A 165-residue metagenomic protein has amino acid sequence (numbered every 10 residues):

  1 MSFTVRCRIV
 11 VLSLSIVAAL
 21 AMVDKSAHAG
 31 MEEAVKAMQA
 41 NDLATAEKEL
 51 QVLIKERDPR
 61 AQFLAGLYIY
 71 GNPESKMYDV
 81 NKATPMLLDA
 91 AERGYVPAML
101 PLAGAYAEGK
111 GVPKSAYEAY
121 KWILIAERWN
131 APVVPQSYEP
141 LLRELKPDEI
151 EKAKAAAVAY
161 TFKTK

Functional and structural regions predicted by a protein language model:
S2-L12: Bacterial N-terminal signal peptides that target proteins for export
V10-A21: Bacterial N-terminal signal peptides
A29-T45, E49-V52, E56: Alpha-helical segment of the N-proximal tetratricopeptide repeat
E33, L64-N72, P101-E108, S137-P140 (+1 more regions): Hydrophobic face of amphipathic alpha-helices that form TPR/SEL1-like repeat modules and related alpha-solenoid
Q39-K48, S75-M86, P113-K121, K152: Structural signature of tandem alpha-helical TPR/SEL1-like repeats, specifically the intra-repeat loop/turn
N41, K55-P59, G71-P73, E92-V96 (+3 more regions): Short helix-capping/linker turns of helical repeat alpha-solenoids
Q51-L53, D89-A90, I125-A126: Canonical positions in the second alpha-helix
P132-K165: Terminal, low-structured helical/coil segments at or just beyond the last alpha-helical repeat
